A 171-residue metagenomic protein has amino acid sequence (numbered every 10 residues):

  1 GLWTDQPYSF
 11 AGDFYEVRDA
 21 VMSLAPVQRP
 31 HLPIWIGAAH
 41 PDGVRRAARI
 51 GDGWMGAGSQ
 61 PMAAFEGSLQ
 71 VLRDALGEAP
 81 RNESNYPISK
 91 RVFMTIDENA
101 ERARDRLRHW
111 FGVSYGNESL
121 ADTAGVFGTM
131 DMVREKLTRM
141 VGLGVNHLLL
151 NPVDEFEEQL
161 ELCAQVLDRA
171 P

Functional and structural regions predicted by a protein language model:
G1-P171: Active-site-adjacent structural elements that line small-molecule/cofactor binding pockets in enzymes
